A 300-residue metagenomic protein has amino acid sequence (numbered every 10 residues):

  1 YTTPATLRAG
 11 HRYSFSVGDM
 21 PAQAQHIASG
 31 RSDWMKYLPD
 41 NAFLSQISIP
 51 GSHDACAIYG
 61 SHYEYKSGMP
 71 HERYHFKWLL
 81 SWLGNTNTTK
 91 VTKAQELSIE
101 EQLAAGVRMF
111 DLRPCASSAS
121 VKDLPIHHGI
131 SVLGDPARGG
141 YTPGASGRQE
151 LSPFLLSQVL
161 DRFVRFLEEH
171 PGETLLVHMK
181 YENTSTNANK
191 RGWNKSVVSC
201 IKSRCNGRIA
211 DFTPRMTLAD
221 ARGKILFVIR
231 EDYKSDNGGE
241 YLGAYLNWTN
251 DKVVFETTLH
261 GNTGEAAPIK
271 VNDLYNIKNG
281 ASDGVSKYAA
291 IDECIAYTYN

Functional and structural regions predicted by a protein language model:
Y1-T2: A short, solvent-exposed beta-strand micro-motif common in secreted/extracellular proteins
L7-A105, S118-E169, T174, Y233: Long, acidic (Asp/Glu-rich), low-complexity accessory segments flanking structured domains
S45-I47, F110-L112, L175-M179, F227-I229: Hydrophobic faces of well-ordered beta-strands that scaffold small-molecule active sites in alpha/beta enzyme cores
H53-A55, M109, P114-S118, Y181-T186 (+1 more regions): Solvent-exposed loop/turn segments at secondary-structure junctions within structured extracellular/periplasmic domains
G106-R108, P171-L175, A221-I225: Short, well-ordered coil/turn segments that N-cap beta-strands
G144-F212: Glycogenin-like
T184-Y233, G238-N247: Catalytic domains of cell-wall/extracellular-matrix polysaccharide-remodeling enzymes, centered on de-N-acetylation
V228-N300: C-terminal active-site rim and adjoining tail of enzyme catalytic domains
